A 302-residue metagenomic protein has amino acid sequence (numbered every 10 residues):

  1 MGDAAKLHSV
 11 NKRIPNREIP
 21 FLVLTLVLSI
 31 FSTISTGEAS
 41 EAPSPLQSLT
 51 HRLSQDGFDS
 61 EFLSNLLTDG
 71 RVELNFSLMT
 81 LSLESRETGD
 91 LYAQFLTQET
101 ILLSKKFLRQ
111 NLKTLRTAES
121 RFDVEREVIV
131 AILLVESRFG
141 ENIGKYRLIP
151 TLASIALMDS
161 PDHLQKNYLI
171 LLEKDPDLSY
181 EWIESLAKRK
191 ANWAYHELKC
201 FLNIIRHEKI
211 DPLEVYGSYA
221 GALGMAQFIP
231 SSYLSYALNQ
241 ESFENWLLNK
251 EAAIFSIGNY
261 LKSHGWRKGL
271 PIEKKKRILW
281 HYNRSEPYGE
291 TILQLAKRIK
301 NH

Functional and structural regions predicted by a protein language model:
M1-N16, P20-H302: Cell-wall glycan-active module
